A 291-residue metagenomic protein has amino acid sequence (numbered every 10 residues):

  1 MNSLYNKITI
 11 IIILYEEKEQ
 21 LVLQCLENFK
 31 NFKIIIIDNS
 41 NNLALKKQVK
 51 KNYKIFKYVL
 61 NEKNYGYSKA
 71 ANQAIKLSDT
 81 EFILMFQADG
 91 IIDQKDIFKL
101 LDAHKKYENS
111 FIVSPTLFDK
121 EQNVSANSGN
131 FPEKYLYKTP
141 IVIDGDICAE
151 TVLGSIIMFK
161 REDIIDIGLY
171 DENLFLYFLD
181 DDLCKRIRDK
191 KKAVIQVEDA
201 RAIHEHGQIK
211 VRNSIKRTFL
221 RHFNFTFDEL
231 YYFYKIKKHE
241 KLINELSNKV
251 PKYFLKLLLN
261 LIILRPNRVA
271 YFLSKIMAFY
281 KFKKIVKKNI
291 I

Functional and structural regions predicted by a protein language model:
I12-K30: Short, well-formed alpha-helical segments that are part of the catalytic scaffolds of diverse glycosyltransferases
D38-K46, G90: A conserved acidic beta->alpha catalytic loop
N61-S78: Glycine-rich, basic loop-to-helix element that forms the pyrophosphate-binding segment of sugar-nucleotide handling
I83: Short aromatic/hydrophobic "clamp" motif used to bind/position activated sugar donors
K95-N127: Conserved donor NDP-sugar-binding/catalytic core segment of glycosyltransferases
F131-E150: Short, flexible, basic/aromatic active-site loop/helix in glycosyltransferases
T151-F159, D163-G168, N173-R201: A short, conserved alpha-helix in the catalytic core of glycosyltransferases
L220-D228, K238-I291: Non-catalytic, C-terminal membrane-associated alpha-helical segments of glycosyltransferases
